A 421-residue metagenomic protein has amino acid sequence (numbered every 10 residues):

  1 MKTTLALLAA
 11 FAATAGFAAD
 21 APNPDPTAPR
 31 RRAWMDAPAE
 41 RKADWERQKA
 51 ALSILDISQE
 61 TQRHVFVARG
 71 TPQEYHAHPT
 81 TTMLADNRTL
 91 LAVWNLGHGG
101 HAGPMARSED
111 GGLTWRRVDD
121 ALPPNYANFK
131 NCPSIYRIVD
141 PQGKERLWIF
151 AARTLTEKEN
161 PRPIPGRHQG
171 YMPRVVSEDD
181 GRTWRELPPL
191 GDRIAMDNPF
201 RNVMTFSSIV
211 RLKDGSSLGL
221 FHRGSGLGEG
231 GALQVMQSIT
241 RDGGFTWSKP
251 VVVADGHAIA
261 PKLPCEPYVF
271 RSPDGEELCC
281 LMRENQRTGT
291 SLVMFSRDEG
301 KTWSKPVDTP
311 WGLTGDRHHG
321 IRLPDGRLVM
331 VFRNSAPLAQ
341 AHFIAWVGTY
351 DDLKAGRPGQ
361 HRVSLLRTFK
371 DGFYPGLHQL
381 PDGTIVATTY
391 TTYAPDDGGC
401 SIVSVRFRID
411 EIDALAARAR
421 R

Functional and structural regions predicted by a protein language model:
M1-L7: Sec-dependent signal peptide recognition, specifically the positively charged N-region followed immediately by
L7-L8, V253: Solvent-exposed, charged interface segments at domain starts and junctions
A9-A18: Hydrophobic h-region of N-terminal signal peptides that target proteins for export in Gram-negative bacteria
D20-R421: Asp-box/BNR beta-propeller blade signature and adjacent active/binding-site loops in extracellular glycan-interacting
